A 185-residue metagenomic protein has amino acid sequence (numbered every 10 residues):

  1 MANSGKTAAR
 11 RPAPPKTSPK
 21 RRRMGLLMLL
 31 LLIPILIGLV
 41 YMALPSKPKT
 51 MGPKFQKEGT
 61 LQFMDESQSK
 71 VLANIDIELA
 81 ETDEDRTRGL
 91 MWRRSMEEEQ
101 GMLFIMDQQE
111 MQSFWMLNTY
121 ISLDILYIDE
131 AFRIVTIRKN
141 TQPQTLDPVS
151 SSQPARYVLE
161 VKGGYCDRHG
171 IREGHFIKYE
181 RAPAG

Functional and structural regions predicted by a protein language model:
M1-R23: N-terminal Lys/Arg-rich, disordered targeting/topogenic segments
A2-S4, R22-L26, L36-G185: Compact, glycine-rich, soluble single-domain proteins
L30-L31: Hydrophobic alpha-helical transmembrane segments of integral membrane proteins, especially lipid-exposed positions
